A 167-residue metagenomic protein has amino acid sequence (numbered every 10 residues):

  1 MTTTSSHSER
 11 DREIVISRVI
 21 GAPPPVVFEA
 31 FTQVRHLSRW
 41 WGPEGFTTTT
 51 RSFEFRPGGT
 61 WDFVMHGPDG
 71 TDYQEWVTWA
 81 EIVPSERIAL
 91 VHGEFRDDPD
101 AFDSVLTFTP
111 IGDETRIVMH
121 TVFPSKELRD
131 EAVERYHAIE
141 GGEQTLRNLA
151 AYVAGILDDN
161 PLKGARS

Functional and structural regions predicted by a protein language model:
M1-T47, S167: Hydrophobic ligand-binding cavity/cleft-lining segments
S8-R10, F55, D69-Y73, D97-D100 (+1 more regions): A generic structural micro-feature
V15-V19, T50-S52, Q74-W76, D103-V105 (+1 more regions): Well-ordered beta-strand positions in beta-sheet-rich domains
P24-P25, R56, A80-E86, T107-R116: A short, structured loop/turn motif at beta-sheet edges
V27, L37, W61-F63, W79 (+4 more regions): Hydrophobic pocket/interface hotspot
T49-G93: Glycine-rich portal/gate segments that line the openings of hydrophobic small-molecule binding cavities
V91, F95-E140: Beta-strand/loop substructures that line and gate deep hydrophobic ligand-binding cavities in soluble
P124-S167: A conserved amphipathic terminal alpha-helix motif
